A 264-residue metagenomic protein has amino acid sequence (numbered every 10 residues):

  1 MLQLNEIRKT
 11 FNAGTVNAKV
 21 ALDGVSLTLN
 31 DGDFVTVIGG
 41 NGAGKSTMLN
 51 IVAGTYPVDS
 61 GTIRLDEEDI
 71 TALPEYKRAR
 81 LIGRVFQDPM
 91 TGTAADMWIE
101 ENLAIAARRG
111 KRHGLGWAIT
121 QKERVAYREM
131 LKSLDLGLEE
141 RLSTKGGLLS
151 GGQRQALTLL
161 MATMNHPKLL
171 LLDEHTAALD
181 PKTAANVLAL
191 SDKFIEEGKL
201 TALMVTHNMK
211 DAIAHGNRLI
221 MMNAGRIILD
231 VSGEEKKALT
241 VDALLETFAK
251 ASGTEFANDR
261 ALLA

Functional and structural regions predicted by a protein language model:
M1, T10-G24, P74: A short, flexible loop at the N-terminus of ABC-type nucleotide-binding domains that lies
T15, D69-G83, T91, H113-G116 (+2 more regions): ABC ATPase NBD coupling module
I38-G40: The feature captures the beta-strand-to-loop junction immediately N-terminal to the Walker
A53: Helix-to-loop junction immediately C-terminal to a conserved catalytic motif
G61-D69, L229-V231: Conserved ABC transporter NBD signature motif
M164-K168: A short, proline-enriched helix->beta-strand linker immediately N-terminal to the Walker B motif in ABC-type P-loop
T206-H207: H-loop/switch region of ABC-family ATPase nucleotide-binding domains
R226-K250: Conserved beta-strand-loop-alpha-helix hinge in the C-terminal portion of ABC ATPase nucleotide-binding domains
